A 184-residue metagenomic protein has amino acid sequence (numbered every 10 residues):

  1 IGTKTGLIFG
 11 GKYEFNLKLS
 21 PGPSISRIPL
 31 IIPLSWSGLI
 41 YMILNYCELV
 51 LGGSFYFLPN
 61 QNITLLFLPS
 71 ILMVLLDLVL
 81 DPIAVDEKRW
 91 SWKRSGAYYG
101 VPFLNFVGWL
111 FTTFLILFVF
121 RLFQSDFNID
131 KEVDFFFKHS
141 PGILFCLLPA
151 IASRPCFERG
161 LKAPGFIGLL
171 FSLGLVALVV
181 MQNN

Functional and structural regions predicted by a protein language model:
I1-N184: Aromatic-rich, lipid-facing transmembrane alpha helices and their immediate juxtamembrane interface loops in integral
